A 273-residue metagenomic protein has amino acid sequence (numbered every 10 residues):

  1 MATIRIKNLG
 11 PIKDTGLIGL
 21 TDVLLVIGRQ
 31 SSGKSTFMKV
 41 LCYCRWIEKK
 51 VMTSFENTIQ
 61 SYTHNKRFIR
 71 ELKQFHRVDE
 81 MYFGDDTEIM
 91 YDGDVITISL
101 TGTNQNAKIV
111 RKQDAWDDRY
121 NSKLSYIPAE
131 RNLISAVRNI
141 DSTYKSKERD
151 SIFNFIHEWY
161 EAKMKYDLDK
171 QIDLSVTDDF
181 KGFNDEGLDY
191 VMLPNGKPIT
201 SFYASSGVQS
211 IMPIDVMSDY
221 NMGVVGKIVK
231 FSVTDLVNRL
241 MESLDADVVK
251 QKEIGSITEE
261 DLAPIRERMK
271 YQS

Functional and structural regions predicted by a protein language model:
M1-C42: Pre-Walker A-like glycine/lysine-rich segment at the N-terminus of P-loop NTPase domains
T3-R5, R45-Q272: Phosphate-coordinating catalytic segments in nucleotide- and nucleic-acid-processing enzymes
